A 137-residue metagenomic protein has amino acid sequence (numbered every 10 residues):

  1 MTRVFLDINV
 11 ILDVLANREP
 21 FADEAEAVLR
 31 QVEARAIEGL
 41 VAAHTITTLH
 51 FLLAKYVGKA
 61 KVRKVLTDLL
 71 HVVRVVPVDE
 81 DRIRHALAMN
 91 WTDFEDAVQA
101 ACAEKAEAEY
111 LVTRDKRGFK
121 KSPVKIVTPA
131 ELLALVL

Functional and structural regions predicted by a protein language model:
M1-V41, A54-K64, K121, A130-L137: Short, well-structured N-terminal submotif of metal-dependent ribonuclease cores
R3, V72, A101-L137: Acidic, PIN/NYN-like endoribonuclease modules and their adjacent C-terminal/linker elements
V10, T45, R82, Q99 (+2 more regions): Alpha-helix capping/helix-boundary segments
N17, H44-T45, V65-N90: Acidic catalytic patch
A34-G39, R74, E107-E109: Short active-site oxyanion
L40, V76, V127: General small-molecule cofactor/ligand-binding pocket signal
